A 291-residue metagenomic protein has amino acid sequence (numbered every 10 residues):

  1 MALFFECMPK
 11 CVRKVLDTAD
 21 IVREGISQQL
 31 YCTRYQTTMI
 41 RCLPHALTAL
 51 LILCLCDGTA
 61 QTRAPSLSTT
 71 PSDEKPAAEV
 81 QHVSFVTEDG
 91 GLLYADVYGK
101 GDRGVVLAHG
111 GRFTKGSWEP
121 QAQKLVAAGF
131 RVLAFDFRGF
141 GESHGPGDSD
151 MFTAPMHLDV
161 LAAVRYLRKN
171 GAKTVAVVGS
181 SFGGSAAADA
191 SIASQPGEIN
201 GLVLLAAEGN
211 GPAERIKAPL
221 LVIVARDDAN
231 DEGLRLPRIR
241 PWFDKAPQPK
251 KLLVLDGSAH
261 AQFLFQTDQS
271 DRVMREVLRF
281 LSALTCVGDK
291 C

Functional and structural regions predicted by a protein language model:
L67-Y98: N-terminal cap/lid segment of alpha/beta-hydrolase-fold proteins
D102-G110: Short beta-strand element of the alpha/beta-hydrolase
G111-Q123, R235: The serine-hydrolase catalytic nucleophile loop
L125-H144: Conserved alpha/beta-hydrolase
D150-N170: Alpha/beta-hydrolase active-site loop
G179-A187: Gly/Ala-rich beta-loop-alpha elbow adjacent to hydrolase catalytic centers
I216, V222-V224: Short beta-strand/loop motif that positions the catalytic acidic residue of the alpha/beta-hydrolase fold
F243-Q262: Catalytic histidine neighborhood in serine/cysteine hydrolases with alpha/beta-hydrolase-type architecture
